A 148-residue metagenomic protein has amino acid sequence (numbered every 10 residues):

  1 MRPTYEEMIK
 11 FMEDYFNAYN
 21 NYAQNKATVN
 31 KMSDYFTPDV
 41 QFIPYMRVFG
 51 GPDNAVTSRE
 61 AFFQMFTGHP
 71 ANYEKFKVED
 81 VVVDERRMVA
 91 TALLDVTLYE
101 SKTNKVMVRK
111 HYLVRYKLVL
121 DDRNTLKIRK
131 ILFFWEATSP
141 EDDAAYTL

Functional and structural regions predicted by a protein language model:
M1-P38, L148: Short, low-complexity N-terminal intrinsically disordered segments enriched in polar/charged residues
Y5, P52-V56, K105: Flexible, glycine- and charge-enriched loops at secondary-structure boundaries
K10, T57, A61, R109-L113: A general alpha-helical scaffold signature found inside nucleotide-binding enzyme cores
M12, F16-Y19, F36, R59-F62 (+3 more regions): Hydrophobic alpha-helical core bundles mediating ligand binding, dimerization, or RNAP-core interactions
N17-A23, F42-V48, T97-Y99, V119: Short regulatory "switch" loops immediately downstream of catalytic or recognition motifs within protein catalytic
N17-N21, N25, N30, N54 (+3 more regions): Detector for Asparagine
V29-V89: A solvent-exposed, acidic/Ser-Thr-rich amphipathic alpha-helical stretch
Q64-L148: A beta-strand edge to alpha-helix "cap/lid" segment located at domain peripheries
